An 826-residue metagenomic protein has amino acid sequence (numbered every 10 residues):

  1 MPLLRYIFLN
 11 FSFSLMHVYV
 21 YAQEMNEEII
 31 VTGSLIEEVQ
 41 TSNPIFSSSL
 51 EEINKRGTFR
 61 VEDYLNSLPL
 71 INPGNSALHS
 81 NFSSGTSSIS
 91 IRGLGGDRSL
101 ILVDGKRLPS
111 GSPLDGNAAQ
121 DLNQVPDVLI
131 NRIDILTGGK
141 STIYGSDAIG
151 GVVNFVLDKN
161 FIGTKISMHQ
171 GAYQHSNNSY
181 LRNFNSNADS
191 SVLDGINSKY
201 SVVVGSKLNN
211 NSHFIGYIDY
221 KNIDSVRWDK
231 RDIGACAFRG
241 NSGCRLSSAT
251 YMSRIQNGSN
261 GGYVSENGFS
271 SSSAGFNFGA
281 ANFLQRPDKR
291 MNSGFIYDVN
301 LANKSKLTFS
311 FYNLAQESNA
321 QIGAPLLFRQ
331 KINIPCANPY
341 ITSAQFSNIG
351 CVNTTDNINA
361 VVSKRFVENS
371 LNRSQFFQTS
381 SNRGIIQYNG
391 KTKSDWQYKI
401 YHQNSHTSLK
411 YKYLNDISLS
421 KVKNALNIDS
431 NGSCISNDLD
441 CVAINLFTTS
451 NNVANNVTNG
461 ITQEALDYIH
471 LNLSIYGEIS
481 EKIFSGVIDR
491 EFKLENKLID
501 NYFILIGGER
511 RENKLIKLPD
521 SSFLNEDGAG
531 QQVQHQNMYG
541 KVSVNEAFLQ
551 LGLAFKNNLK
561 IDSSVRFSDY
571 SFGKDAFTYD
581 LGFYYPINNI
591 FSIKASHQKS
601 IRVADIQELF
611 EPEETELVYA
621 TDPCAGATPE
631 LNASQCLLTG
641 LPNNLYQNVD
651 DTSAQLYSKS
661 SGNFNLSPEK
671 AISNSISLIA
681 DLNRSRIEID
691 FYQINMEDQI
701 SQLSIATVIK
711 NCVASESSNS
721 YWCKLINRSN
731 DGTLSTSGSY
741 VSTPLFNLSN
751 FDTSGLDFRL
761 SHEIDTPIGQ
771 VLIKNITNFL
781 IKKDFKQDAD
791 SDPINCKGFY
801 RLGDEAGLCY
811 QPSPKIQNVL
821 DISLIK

Functional and structural regions predicted by a protein language model:
M1-M25: Cleavable N-terminal targeting peptides that direct proteins into the secretory/outer-membrane pathway or into
E27-R56: N-terminal periplasmic "start-of-domain" segments of outer-membrane beta-barrel proteins
I36, L70, L108, G171-H175 (+14 more regions): Structural signature of outer-membrane beta-barrel domains
P44, D63-P69, P73-N81, L94 (+9 more regions): Surface-exposed beta-strand-turn/loop segments characteristic of Gram-negative outer-membrane beta-barrels
G93-L94, I196-L208, Y217-K221, F276-I322 (+8 more regions): Outer-membrane beta-barrel transmembrane strands
T164-A172, L559-S571, F577, F583 (+1 more regions): Transmembrane beta-strand segments that form the barrel wall of outer-membrane beta-barrel proteins
S450, S571, I590-E669, R686 (+1 more regions): Surface-exposed extracellular loop regions of Gram-negative outer-membrane beta-barrel proteins, predominantly
D690-K826: Gram-negative outer-membrane beta-barrel transporters
